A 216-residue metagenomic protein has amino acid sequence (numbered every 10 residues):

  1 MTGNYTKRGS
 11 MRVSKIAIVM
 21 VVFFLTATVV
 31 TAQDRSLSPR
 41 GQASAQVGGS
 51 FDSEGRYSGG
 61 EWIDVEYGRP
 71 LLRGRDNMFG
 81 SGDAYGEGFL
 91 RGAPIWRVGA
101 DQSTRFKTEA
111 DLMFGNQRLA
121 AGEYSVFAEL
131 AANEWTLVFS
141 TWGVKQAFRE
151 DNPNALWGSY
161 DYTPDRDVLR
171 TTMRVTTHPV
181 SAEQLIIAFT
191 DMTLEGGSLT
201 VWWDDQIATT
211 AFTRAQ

Functional and structural regions predicted by a protein language model:
Y5-I18: Bacterial N-terminal signal peptides that target proteins for export
A17-A27: Bacterial N-terminal signal peptides
T28-A32: Sec/Tat signal peptide C-region and signal peptidase I cleavage site
Q33-L119, S125-Q216: Targeting-peptide/extracellular-domain and disordered-appendage signature
